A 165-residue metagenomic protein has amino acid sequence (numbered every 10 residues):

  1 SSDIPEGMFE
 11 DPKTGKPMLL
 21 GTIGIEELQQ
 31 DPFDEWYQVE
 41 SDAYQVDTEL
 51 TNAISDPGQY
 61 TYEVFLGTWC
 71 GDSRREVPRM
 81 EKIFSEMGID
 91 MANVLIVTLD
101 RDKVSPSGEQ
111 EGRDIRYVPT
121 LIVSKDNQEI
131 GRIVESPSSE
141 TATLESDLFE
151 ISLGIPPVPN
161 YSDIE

Functional and structural regions predicted by a protein language model:
S2-P57: N-terminal leader/targeting and pre-domain segments
M18-G21, Y117, I122-I164: Non-catalytic, surface beta->alpha helical segment in thiol-disulfide oxidoreductase systems
A53-G88: Local sequence-structure signature of Cys/Sec-based thiol-disulfide redox active-site neighborhoods
Y62-T68, M91-P106: Thiol-based oxidoreductase modules, predominantly thioredoxin-like and allied folds used for disulfide exchange
S73, V104-P106, G131-R132: Extracytoplasmic/secreted cell-surface and envelope-processing proteins
R75-F84, V94-V97, E109-Q110, V134-S136: "Short basic amphipathic alpha-helical interaction patches in structured regions
D102-R116: Short Fe-S-cluster ligation motifs
